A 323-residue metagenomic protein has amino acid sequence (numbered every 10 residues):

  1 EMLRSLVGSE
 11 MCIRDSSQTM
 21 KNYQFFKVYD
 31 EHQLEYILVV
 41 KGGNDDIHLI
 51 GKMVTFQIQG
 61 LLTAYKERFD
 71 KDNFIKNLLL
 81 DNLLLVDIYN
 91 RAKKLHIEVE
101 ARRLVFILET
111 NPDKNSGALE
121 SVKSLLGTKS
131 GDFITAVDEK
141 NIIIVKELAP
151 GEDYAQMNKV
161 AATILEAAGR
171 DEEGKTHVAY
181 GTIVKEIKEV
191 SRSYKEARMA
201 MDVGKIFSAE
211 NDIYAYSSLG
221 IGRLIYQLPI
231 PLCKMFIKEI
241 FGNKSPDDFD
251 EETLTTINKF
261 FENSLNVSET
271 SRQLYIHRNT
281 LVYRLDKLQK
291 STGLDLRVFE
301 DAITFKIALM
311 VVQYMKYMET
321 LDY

Functional and structural regions predicted by a protein language model:
E1-I13: Single conserved hydrophobic/aromatic residue that forms the stacking wall/gate of nucleotide- or nucleobase-binding
G8, S17, F25, F133-T135: Short, exposed beta-strand/loop patches in secreted or surface proteins that constitute
S17-Y29, Q33-I37: A short beta-strand signature within small-molecule sensing/ligand-binding domains used in signal transduction
Y36-D45, A149, G181: Short beta-strand-to-loop transition segments that serve as allosteric relay/switch motifs in sensory/regulatory domains
G43-N90: Juxtadomain coupling helices with adjacent low-complexity linkers
V86-Y323: Cytosolic nucleotide-utilizing catalytic cores of signal-transduction proteins
